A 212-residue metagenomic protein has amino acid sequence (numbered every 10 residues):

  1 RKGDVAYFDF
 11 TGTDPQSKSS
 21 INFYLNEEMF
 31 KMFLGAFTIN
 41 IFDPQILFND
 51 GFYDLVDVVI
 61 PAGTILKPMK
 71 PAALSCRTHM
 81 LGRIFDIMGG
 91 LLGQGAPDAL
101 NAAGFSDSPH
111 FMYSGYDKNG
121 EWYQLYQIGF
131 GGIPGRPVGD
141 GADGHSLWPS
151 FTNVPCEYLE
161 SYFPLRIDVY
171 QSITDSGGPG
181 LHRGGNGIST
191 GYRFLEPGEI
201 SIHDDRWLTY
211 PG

Functional and structural regions predicted by a protein language model:
R1-G212: Glycine/proline-enriched, intrinsically flexible loops and inter-domain linkers
